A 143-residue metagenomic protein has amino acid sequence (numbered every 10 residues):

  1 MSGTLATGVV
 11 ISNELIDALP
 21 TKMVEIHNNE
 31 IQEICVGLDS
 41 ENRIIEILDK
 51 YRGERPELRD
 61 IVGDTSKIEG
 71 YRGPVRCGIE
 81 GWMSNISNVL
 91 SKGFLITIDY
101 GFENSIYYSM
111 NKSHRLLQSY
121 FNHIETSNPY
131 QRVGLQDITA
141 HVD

Functional and structural regions predicted by a protein language model:
S2-D143: Class I S-adenosyl-L-methionine
